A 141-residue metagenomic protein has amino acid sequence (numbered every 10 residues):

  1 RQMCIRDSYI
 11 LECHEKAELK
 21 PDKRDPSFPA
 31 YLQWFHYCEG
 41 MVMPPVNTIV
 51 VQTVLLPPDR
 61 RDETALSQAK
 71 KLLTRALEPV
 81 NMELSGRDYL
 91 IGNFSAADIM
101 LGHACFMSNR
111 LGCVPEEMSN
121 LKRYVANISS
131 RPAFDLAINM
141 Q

Functional and structural regions predicted by a protein language model:
Q2, R6-S67, K71-T74, N81 (+1 more regions): GST-like domain detector, emphasizing the conserved glutathione-binding G-site in the N-terminal thioredoxin-like
M3-C4, D98-I99, R131: Short, thiol/selenol-centered motifs that function as redox-active sites or metal-ligating centers
C13, A17, P57, G86-R87 (+1 more regions): Alpha-helix C-capping/helix-to-loop hinge sites
A30-Q33, D98-I99, H103, R123: Amphipathic alpha-helical interaction segments
M41, P45-V50, Y89-V114, I128: GST superfamily/GST-like fold recognition
L55-R60, G86-A96: Acidic interhelical loop/turn segments
M82-N93, A133-A137: Surface-exposed helix-capping loop/turn segments at secondary-structure junctions
E117-D135: C-terminal end-helix/capping segment
